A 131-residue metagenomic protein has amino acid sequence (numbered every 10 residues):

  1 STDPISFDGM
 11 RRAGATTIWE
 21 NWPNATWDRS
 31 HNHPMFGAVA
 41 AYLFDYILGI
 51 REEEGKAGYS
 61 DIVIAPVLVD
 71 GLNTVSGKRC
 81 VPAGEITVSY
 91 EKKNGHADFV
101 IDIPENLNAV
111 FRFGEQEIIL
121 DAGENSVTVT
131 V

Functional and structural regions predicted by a protein language model:
S1-V131: Non-catalytic C-terminal accessory modules of carbohydrate-active enzymes
